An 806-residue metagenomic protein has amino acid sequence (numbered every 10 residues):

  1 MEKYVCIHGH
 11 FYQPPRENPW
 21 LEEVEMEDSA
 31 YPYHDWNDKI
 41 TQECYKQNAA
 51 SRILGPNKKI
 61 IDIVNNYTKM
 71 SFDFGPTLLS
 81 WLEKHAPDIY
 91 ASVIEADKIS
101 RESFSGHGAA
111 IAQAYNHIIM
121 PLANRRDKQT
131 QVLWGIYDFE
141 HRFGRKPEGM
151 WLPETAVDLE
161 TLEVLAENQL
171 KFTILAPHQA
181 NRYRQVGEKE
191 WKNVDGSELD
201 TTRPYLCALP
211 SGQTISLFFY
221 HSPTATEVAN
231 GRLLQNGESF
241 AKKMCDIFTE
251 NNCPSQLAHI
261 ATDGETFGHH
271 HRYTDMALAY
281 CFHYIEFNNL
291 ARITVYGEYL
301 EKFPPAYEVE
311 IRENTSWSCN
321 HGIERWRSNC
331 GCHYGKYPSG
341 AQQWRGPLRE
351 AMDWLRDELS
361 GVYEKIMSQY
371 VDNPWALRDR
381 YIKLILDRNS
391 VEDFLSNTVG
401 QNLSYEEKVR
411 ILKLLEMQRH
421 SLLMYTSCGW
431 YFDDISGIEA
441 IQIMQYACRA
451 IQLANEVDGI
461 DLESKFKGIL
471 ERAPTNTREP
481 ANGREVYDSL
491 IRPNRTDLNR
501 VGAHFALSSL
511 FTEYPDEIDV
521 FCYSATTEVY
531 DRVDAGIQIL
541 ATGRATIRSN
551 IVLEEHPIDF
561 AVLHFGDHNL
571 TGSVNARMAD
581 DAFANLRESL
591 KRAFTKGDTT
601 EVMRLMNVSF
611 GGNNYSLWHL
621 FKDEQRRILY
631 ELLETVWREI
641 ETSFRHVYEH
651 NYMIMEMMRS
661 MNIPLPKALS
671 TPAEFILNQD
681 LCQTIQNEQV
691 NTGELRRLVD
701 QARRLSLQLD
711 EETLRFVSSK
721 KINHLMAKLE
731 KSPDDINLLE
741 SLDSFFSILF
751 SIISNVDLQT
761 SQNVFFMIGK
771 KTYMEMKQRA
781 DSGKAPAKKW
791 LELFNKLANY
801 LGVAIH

Functional and structural regions predicted by a protein language model:
E2-G55, P76-T77, W191-L510, D534-G536 (+6 more regions): Active-site and substrate-binding clefts of carbohydrate-active enzymes
Y4-G9, P14-R126, T130-Q131, E148-L152 (+1 more regions): Short, well-structured secondary-structure segments
N48, V64-N65, F74, L82-A86 (+3 more regions): Extended, Lys/Arg-enriched charged tracts that mediate electrostatic binding to polyanionic substrates
A91-F104, G108-A109, L133, R145 (+3 more regions): Acidic, His- and aromatic-enriched active-site or binding-groove loops in soluble protein domains that engage sugars
A123, N181-E190, E227, P305: Short, charged, surface-exposed secondary-structure boundary motifs
K128-L152, C245-H259: CE4/NodB-like, metal-dependent polysaccharide N-deacetylase domain that modifies extracellular/periplasmic N-acetylated
E154-T161, A180-R184, E301-P304: Beta-rich nucleic-acid/ligand-interaction surfaces
N651-H806: Extended alpha-helical scaffold segments
